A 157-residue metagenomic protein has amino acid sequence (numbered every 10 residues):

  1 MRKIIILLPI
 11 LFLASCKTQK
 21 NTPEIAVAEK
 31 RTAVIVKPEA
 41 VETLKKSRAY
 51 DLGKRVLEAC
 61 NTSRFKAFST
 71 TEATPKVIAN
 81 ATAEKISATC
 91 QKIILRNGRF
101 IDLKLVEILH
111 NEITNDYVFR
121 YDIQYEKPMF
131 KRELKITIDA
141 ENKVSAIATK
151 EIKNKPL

Functional and structural regions predicted by a protein language model:
M1-I4, K17: Positively charged n-region of N-terminal signal peptides that target proteins for export
I5-P9: Sec-dependent signal peptide hydrophobic core
L13-S15: C-terminal motif of bacterial Sec signal peptides marking the signal peptidase cleavage site
Q19-T62: Short, low-complexity N-terminal intrinsically disordered segments enriched in polar/charged residues
T43, L95, K153-L157: Acidic, low-complexity intrinsically disordered segments
A67-T114: Short solvent-exposed beta->alpha transition segments
H110-L157: Exposed beta-sheet edge and beta->alpha loop/turn motif
